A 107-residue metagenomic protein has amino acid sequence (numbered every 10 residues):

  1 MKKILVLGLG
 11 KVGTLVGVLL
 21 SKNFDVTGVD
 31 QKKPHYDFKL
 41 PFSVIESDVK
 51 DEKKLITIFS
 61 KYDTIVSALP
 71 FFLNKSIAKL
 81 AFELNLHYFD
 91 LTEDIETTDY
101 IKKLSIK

Functional and structural regions predicted by a protein language model:
I4-G8: Conserved N-terminal Rossmann-fold NAD(P)-binding element of oxidoreductases
G13-T14: N-terminal Rossmann-fold NAD(P) dinucleotide-binding loop
L20: Aromatic pocket-lining residues of Rossmann-like dinucleotide-binding sites
Q31-H35: Helix N-cap at the beta1-alpha1 junction of Rossmann-like dinucleotide-binding domains, i.e., the first residues
V44-E46: Conserved residues in the N-terminal Rossmann fold of short-chain dehydrogenase/reductase
D48-T64, L73: Conserved Rossmann-fold cofactor-binding substructure of NAD(P)-dependent oxidoreductases
T64-A78, N85, L91-E96: N-terminal glycine-rich "phosphate-gripper" loop used for MgATP/nucleotide binding and carboxylate activation
T92-K107: Rossmann-fold NAD(P)-binding glycine/threonine-rich loop
